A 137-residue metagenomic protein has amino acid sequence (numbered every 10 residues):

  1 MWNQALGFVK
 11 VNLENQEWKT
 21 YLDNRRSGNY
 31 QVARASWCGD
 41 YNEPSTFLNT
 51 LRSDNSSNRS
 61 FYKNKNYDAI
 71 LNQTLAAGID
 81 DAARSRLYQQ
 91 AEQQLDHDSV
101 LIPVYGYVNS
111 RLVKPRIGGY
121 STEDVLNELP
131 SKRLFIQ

Functional and structural regions predicted by a protein language model:
Q4, D23, K65-N72, A82-Q93: Solvent-exposed, polar/charged alpha-helical surfaces in well-ordered, non-transmembrane soluble domains, broadly
Q4-R52: Periplasmic binding protein-like
F8, S27, G39, S53-S57 (+4 more regions): Short, well-ordered loop/turn and helix-capping segments at boundaries between secondary-structure elements and domains
Q16-K19, F61-K65, G78-S85: Soluble non-cytosolic domains of exported or imported proteins
N24-G28, T46-A77, G106-Q137: Short, solvent-exposed loop/beta-turn-alpha elements that line the ligand-binding surface or hinge of extracytoplasmic
A33-S36, G78-P115: Bilobed periplasmic-binding protein-like "clamshell/Venus-flytrap" ligand-binding domains
